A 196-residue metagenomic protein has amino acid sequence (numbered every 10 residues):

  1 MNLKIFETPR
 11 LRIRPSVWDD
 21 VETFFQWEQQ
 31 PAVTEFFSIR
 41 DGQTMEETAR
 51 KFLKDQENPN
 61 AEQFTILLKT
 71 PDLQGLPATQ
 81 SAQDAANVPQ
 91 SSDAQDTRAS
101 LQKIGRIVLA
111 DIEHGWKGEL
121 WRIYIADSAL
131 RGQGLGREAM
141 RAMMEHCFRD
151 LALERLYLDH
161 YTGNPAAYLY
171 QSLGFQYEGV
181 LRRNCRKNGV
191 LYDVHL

Functional and structural regions predicted by a protein language model:
M1-L53: A short, well-structured alpha-helix characteristic of acyl/acetyltransferase catalytic modules
W18, E35-L130, H146, D150-L151: Acetyl-CoA-dependent GNAT
A61, Y192-L196: Short hydrophobic/aromatic beta-strand or adjacent loop that forms the aromatic wall/cage of a ligand/substrate-binding
L101-G105, P165, L191: Glycine-rich acetyl-CoA-binding "A-motif" of GNAT/NAT acetyltransferases
L130, G134-M143: Conserved acetyl-CoA pyrophosphate-binding loop and the N-cap/start of the following alpha-helix in GNAT-like
R137, G163-G179: Conserved active-site alpha-helix within GNAT-family acetyltransferase domains
R149-D159: Conserved GNAT acetyl-CoA-binding A-motif
Y157-D159, Q176-Y192: Conserved catalytic-core motifs of GNAT/GCN5-like acyltransferases
